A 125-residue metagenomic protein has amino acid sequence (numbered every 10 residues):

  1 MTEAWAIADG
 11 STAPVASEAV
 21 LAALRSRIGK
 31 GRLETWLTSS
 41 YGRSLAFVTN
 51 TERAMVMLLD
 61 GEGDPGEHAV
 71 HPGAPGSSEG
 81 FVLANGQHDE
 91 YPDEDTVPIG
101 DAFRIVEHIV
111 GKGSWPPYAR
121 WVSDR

Functional and structural regions predicted by a protein language model:
M1-I28, M57-R125: Acidic, proline/glycine-rich low-complexity IDRs
S26-P65: Amphipathic, interaction-prone secondary-structure segments
